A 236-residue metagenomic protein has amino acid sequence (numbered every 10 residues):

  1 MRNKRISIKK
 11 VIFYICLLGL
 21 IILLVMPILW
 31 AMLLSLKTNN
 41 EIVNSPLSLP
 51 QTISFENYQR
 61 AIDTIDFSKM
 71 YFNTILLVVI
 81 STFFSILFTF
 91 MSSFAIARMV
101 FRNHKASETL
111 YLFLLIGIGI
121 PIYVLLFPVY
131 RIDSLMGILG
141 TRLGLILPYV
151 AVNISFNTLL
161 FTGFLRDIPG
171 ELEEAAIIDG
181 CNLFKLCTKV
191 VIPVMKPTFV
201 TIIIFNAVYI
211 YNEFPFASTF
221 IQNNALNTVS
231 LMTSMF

Functional and structural regions predicted by a protein language model:
M1-F236: A hydrophobic, multi-pass inner-membrane permease signature
